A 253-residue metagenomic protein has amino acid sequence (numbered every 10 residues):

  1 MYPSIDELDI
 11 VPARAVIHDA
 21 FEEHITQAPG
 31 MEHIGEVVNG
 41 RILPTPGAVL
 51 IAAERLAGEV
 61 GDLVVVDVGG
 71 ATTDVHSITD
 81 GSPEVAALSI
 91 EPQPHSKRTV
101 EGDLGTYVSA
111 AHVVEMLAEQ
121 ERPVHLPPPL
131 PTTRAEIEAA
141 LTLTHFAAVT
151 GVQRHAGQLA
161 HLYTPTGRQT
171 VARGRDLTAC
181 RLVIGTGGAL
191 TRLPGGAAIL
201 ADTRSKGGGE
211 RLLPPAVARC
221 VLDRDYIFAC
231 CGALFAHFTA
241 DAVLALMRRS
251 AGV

Functional and structural regions predicted by a protein language model:
M1-D62, L143, H155, L159 (+2 more regions): Nucleotide/phosphate-binding catalytic cleft detector across ATP-hydrolyzing and phosphate-transferring enzymes
I42, L88-V149, A216-L222, C231-G232 (+1 more regions): Glycine-rich phosphate-binding loop plus the immediately following alpha-helix
L56-S82: Gly/Thr-rich phosphate-binding beta-strand-loop-beta motif of the actin/hexokinase/Hsp70
D67, S96-R98, L177: A generic structural signal for short, solvent-exposed coil/turn residues that cap or connect secondary-structure
D67-G70, S77-T79, V108, V152 (+1 more regions): Active-site proximal loops enriched in glycine and acidic residues that flank catalytic Cys/His/Asp and coordinate
A71-V75, S82-E84, V113-V114, T191-L193: Flexible loop/turn segments at secondary-structure boundaries
S77, E84-L88, H161, L193-G196: Extended hydrophobic-aromatic, low-complexity segments
T79-E91, L200-G207: A glycine- and small-aliphatic-rich helix-loop capping segment at beta-alpha/alpha-beta transitions that lines
